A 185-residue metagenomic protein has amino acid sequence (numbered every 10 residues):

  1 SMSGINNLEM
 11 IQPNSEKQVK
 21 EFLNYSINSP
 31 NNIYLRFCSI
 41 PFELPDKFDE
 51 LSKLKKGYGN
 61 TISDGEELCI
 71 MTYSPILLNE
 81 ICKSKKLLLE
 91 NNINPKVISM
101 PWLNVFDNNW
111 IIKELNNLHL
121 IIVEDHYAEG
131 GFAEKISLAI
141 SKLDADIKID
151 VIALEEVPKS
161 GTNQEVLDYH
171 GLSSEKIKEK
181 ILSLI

Functional and structural regions predicted by a protein language model:
S1-N28: Conserved thiamine diphosphate
I33-I185: Thiamine diphosphate
